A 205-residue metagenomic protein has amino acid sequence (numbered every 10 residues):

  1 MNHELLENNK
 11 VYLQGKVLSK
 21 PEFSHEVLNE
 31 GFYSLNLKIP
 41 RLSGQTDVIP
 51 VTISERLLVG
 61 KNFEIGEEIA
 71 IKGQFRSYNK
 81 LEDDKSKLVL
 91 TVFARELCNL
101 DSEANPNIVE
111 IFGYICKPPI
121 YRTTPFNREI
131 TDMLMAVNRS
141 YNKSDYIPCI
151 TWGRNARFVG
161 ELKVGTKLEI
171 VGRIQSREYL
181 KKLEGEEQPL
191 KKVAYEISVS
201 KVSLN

Functional and structural regions predicted by a protein language model:
M1-N205: OB-fold and OB-like single-stranded nucleic-acid-recognition modules and their adjacent interaction interfaces
